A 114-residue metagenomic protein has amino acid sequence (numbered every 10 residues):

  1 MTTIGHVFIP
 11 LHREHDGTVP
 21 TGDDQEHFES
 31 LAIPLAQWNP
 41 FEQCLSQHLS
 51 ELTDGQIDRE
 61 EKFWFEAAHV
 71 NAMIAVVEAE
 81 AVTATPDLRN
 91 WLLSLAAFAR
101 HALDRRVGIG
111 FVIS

Functional and structural regions predicted by a protein language model:
M1-S114: Acidic (Asp/Glu-rich) sequence patches and key acidic residues that form negatively charged surfaces used
